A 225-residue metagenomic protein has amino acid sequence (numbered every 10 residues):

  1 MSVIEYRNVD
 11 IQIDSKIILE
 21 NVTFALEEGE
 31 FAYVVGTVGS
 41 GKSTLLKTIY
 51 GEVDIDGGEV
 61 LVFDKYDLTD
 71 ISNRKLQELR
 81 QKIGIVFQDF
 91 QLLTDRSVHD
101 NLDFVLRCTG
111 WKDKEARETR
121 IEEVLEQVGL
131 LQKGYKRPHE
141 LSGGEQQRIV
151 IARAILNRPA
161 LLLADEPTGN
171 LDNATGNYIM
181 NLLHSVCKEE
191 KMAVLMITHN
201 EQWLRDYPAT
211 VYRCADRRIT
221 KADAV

Functional and structural regions predicted by a protein language model:
Y50: Helix-to-loop junction immediately C-terminal to a conserved catalytic motif
G58-D67: Conserved ABC transporter NBD signature motif
L68-G84: ABC ATPase NBD coupling module
R96-F104: Short coil-to-helix segment of the ABC ATPase nucleotide-binding domain corresponding to the Q-loop/switch region
R137-L141, E145-Q147: Conserved ABC ATPase signature
L156-A160: A short, proline-enriched helix->beta-strand linker immediately N-terminal to the Walker B motif in ABC-type P-loop
L162-D165: Catalytic Walker B motif of ABC-type/P-loop ATPase nucleotide-binding domains
